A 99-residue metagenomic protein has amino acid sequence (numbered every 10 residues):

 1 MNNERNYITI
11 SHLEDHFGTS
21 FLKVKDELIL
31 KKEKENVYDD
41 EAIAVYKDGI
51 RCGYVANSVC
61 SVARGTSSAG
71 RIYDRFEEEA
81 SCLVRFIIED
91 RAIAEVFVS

Functional and structural regions predicted by a protein language model:
M1-S99: Conserved active-site motif detector
